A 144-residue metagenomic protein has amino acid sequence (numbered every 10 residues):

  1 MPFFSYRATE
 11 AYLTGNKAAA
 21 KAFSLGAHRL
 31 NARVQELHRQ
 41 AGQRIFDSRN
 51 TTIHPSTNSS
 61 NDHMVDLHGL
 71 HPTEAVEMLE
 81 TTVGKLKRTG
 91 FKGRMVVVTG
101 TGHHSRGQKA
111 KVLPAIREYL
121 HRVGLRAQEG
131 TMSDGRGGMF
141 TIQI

Functional and structural regions predicted by a protein language model:
M1-I144: Long, charged, low-complexity intrinsically disordered regions
